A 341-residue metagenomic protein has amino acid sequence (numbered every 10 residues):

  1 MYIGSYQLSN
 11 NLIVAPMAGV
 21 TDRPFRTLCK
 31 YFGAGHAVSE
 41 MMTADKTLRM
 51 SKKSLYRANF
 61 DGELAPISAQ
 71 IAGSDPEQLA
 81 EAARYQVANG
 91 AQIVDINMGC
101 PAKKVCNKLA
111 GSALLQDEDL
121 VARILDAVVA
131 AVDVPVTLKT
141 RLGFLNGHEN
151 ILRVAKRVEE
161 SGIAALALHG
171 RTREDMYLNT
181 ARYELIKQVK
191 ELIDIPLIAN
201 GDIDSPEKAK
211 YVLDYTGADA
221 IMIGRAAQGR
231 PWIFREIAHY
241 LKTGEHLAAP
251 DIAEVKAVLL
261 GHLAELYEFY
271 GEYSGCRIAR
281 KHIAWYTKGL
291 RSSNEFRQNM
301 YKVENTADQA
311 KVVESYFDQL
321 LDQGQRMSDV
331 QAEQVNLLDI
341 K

Functional and structural regions predicted by a protein language model:
M1-Y2, M17-Q92: Glycine-rich, positively charged N-terminal anion/phosphate-binding segment
G4, L8, L12, A18 (+8 more regions): Alpha/beta catalytic cores of nucleotide-metabolism and tRNA/nucleoside-modifying enzymes
L12-P16, A37-S39, I67-I71, V94 (+4 more regions): Hydrophobic faces of well-ordered beta-strands that scaffold small-molecule active sites in alpha/beta enzyme cores
M17-G19, M42-A44, A72-S74, G99-P101 (+4 more regions): Active-site beta-loop-alpha junctions enriched in small/polar residues
S39, I93-P101, E160-G170, I223-A226: Non-cysteine beta-strand/loop elements that form the S-adenosyl-L-methionine
E77, T140-R153: Active-site glycine- and acidic-residue-rich loops that bind and position anionic ligands or nucleotide-like cofactors
R84-K104, A110: A contiguous, low-structure linker/loop signature
K103-L120, R171-Y183, E245-A248: Glycine-rich tight-turn/loop motif centered on a GG-T
